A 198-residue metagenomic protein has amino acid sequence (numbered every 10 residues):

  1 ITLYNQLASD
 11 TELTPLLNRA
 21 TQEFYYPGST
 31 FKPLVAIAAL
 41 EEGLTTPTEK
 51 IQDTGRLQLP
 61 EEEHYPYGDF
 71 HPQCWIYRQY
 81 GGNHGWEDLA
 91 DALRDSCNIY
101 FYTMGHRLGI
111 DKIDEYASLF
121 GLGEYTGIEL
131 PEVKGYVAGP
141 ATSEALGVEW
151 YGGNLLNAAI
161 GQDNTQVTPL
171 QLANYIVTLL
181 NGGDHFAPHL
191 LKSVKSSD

Functional and structural regions predicted by a protein language model:
I1-S29, L34-D198: Beta-lactam-recognizing serine transpeptidase/beta-lactamase-like catalytic domain environment
